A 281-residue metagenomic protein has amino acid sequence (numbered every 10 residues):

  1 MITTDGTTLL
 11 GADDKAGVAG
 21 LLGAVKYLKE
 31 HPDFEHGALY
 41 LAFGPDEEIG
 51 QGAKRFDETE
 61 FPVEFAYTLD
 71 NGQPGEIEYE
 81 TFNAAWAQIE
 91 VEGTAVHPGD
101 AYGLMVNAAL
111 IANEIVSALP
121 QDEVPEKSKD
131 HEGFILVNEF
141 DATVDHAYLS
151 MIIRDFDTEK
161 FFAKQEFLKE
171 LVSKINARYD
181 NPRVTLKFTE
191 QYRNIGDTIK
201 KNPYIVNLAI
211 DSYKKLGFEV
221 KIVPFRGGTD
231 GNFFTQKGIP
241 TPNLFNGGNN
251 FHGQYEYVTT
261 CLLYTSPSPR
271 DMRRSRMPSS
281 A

Functional and structural regions predicted by a protein language model:
M1-T8, E92-V96, L216, G248-F251: Glycine/charged-rich beta-loop-alpha catalytic/anionic-binding loops adjacent to active sites
I2-A84, V124, S128-N138, L149-F156 (+1 more regions): Acidic/histidine-rich catalytic neighborhood of metal-dependent amide-processing enzymes
T7-A19, Y102-L110, Y257-L263: Short, conserved micro-motifs enriched in small and acidic residues
T68-A101, M105-A109: Phosphate/diphosphate-binding glycine-rich loops and adjacent basic-rich segments that engage nucleotide
A109-L263: Metal-dependent amide/peptide-bond hydrolase catalytic core, centered on the "pita-bread" metallohydrolase fold
Y264-D271: Conserved small/polar residues in nucleotide/adenosyl-binding loops
R276-A281: Hydrophobic alpha-helical segments, chiefly the membrane-spanning helices and signal/signal-anchor peptides
